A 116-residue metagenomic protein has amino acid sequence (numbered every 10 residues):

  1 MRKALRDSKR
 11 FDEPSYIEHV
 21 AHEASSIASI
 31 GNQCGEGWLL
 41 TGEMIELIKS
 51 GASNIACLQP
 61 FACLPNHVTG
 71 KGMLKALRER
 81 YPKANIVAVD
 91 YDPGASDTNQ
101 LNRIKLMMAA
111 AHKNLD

Functional and structural regions predicted by a protein language model:
M1-D116: An N-terminal assembly and electron-transfer interface module characteristic of large anaerobic redox and radical
